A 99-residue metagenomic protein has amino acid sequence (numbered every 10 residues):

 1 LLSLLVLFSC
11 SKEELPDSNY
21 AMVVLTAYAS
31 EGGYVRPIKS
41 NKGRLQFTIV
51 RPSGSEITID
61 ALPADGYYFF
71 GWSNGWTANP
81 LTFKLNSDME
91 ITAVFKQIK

Functional and structural regions predicted by a protein language model:
V6-S9: C-terminal motif of bacterial Sec signal peptides marking the signal peptidase cleavage site
S11, Y28, R36, D60 (+2 more regions): Residue-level detector of conserved, well-ordered beta-strand and adjacent loop positions that form binding/recognition
E14-A29, L81-K99: Conserved "repeat-terminator" motif of extracellular CCP/Sushi domains
S18-V23, R51-T58: Short coil/turn motif common to extracellular beta-sandwich-like domains
T26-R44: Short, solvent-exposed loop/edge segments of extracellular or virion-exposed proteins
K39-S53, W76-F83: Short, solvent-exposed S/T- and G/P-enriched segments that are highly enriched in secreted/extracellular and lumenal
S55-L81: Surface-exposed interfaces of beta-sheet-rich extracellular modules
